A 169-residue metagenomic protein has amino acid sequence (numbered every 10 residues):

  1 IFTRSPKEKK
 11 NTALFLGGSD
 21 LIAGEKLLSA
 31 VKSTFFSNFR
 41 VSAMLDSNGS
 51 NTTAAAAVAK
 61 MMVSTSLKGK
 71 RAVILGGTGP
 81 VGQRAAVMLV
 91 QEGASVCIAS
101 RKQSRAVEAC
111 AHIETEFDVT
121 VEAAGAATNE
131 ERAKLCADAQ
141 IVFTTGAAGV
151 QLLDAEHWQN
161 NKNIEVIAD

Functional and structural regions predicted by a protein language model:
I1-N38: N-terminal ligand-binding/catalytic initiation module
K7-L16, A72, V96, E165-I167: Hydrophobic beta-strand segments of well-ordered beta-sheets in folded domains
G24, G82, Q151-L153: Glycine/Thr-rich phosphate-binding loops of Rossmann-like dinucleotide-binding domains
G24-V41, E156-A168: A short, gly/pro- and small-residue-rich
A30, N38, N51-T53, S64 (+6 more regions): Conserved mixed alpha/beta catalytic, RNA-binding, or beta-rich assembly cores of soluble enzyme, regulatory
M44-M61: A glycine-rich, Thr/Ser-enriched phosphate-binding loop motif common to dinucleotide/cofactor-binding enzymes
V63-A137: Glycine-rich phosphate/diphosphate-binding loop of Rossmann-like nucleotide-binding domains
V121-A168: Rossmann-like adenosine-cofactor binding region
